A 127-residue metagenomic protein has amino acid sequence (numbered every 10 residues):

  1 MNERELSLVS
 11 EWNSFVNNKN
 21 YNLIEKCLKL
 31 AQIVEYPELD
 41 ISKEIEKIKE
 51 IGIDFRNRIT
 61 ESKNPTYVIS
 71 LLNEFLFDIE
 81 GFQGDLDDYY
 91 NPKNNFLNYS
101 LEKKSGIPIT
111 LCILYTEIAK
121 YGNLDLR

Functional and structural regions predicted by a protein language model:
M1-R127: A structural boundary/capping signal
